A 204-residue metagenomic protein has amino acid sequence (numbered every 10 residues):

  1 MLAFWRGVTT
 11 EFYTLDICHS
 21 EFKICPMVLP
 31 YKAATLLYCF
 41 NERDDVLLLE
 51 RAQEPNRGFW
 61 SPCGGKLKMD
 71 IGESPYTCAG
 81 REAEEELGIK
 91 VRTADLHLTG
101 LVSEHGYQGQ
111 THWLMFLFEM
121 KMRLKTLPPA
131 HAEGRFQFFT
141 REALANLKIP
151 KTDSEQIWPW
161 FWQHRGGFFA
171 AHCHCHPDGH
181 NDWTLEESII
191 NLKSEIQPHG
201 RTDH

Functional and structural regions predicted by a protein language model:
Y13-H19: Intrinsic-disorder-associated, low-complexity terminal segments enriched in Asp/Asn/His/Tyr and depleted of Lys/Arg
C25-L47, L67: Conserved N-terminal beta-strand and adjoining loop/helix that marks the start of the Nudix/MutT-like hydrolase domain
P55-W60, H112: A conserved beta-turn-beta hairpin within the catalytic core of GNAT-like acetyltransferases that forms part
L67-A94, S103-Q156, W183-N191, H199 (+1 more regions): Unchanged
Q163-H204: Charged phosphate-binding loop/patch that engages nucleotide di/tri-phosphates or the phosphate backbone of nucleic
